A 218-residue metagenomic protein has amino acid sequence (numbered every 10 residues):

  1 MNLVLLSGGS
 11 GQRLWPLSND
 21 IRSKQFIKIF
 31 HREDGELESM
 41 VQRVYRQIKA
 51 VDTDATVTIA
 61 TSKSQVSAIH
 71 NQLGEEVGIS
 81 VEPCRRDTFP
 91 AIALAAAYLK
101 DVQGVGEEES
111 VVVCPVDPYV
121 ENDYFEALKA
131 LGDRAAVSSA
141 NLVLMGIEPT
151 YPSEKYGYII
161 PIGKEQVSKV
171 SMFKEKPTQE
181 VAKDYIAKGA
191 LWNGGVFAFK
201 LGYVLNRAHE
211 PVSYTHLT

Functional and structural regions predicted by a protein language model:
M1-L6, W15-D20, F30-P115, Y119-E121 (+1 more regions): Conserved N-terminal catalytic core of the sugar/cofactor nucleotidyltransferase
L6-S7, A60, V112-P115, L144-E148 (+2 more regions): Short beta-strand segments
D123-P149: Conserved donor-nucleotide/metal-binding helix-loop-beta segment in metal-dependent transferases, i.e., the alpha-helix
Y151-I160, M172: Glycine-rich phosphate-binding loop of ATP-grasp-fold ATP-dependent ligases
I162-K188: A short, charged helix-loop
A190-A198: A conserved mid-domain beta-alpha-beta active-site/ligand-binding segment of alpha/beta enzyme cores
F197-L205: Conserved nucleotide-sugar donor-binding and metal-coordinating catalytic region shared by glycosyltransferases
T215-T218: Conserved small/polar residues in nucleotide/adenosyl-binding loops
